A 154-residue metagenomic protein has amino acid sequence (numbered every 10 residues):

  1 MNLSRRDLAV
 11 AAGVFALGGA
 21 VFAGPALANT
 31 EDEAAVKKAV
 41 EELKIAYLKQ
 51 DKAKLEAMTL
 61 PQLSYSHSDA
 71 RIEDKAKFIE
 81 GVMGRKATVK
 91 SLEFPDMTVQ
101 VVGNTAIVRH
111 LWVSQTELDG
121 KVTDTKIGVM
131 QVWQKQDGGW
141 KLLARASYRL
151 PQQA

Functional and structural regions predicted by a protein language model:
M1-R6: Positively charged n-region of N-terminal signal peptides that target proteins for export
A9-G18, L27-A57, S64-A154: A beta-strand edge to alpha-helix "cap/lid" segment located at domain peripheries
